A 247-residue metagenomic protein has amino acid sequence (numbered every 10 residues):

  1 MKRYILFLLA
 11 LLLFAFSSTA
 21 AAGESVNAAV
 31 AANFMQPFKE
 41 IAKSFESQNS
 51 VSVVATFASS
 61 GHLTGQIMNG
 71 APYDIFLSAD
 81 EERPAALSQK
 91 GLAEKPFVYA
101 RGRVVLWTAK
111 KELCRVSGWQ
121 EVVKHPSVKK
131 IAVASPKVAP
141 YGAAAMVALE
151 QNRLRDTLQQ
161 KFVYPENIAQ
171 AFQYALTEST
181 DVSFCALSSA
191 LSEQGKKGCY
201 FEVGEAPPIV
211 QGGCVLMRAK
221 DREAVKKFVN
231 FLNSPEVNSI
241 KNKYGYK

Functional and structural regions predicted by a protein language model:
M1-Y4: Positively charged n-region of N-terminal signal peptides that target proteins for export
L6-F7, L63: N-terminal hydrophobic alpha-helix used for membrane targeting or insertion
F7-F16: Bacterial N-terminal signal peptides
A21-S50, V54-G61, G65-A71, S78-E81 (+3 more regions): Exported/periplasmic ABC-transporter solute-binding proteins
